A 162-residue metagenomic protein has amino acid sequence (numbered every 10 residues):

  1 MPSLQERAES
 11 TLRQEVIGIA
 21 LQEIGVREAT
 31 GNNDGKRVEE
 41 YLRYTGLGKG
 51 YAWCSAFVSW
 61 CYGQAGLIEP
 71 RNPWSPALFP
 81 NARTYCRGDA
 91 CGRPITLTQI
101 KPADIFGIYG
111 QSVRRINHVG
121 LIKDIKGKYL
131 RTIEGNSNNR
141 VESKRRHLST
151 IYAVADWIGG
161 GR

Functional and structural regions predicted by a protein language model:
M1-L67: N-terminal capping segments
S10-G18, L47, L67-N139: ...with weaker cross-activation on analogous glycine-rich loops/strands in unrelated enzymes
D34-G35, W74, H147: Helix N-terminus capping/helix-initiation residues
K36, C54, A65, E69 (+4 more regions): Generic alpha-helix signal with a bias toward terminal, lower-confidence helices and secondary-structure junctions
E40-Y44, F79-R83, V141-S143, A153: Short, surface-exposed, charged/polar-biased interaction segments
F57, P102, H118, D124 (+1 more regions): Secondary-structure boundary/capping motif
K128-R162: Active-site signature of cysteine proteases
